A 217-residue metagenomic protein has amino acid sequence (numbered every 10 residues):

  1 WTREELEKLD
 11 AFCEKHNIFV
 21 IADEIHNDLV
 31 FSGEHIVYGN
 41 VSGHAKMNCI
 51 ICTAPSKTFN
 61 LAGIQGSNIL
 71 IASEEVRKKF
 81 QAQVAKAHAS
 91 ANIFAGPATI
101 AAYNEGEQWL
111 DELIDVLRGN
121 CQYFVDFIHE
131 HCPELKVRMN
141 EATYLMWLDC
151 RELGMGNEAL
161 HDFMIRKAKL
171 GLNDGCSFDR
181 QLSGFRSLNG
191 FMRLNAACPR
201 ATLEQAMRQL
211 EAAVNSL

Functional and structural regions predicted by a protein language model:
W1-F19, E24-L61, E75: Active-site pre-lysine segment of PLP-dependent enzymes
K15-H16, A45, H131, A168 (+1 more regions): Helix C-cap/helix->beta junction micro-motif
G43-R118, V125, V214: Conserved core segment of the aminotransferase class I/II
A72-S73, N104, D149-R151, A197-P199: Residue-level recognition of strand-loop junctions within catalytic nucleotide-signaling folds
V76, I128-R138: Surface-exposed helix-capping loop/turn segments at secondary-structure junctions
I100, D115-V125, V137-C150, S187-G190: Conserved glycine-rich beta-strand-loop-beta hairpin in the small C-terminal domain of fold type I
F163-L172, F178-L217: PLP-dependent enzyme catalytic core of the Aspartate aminotransferase-like
